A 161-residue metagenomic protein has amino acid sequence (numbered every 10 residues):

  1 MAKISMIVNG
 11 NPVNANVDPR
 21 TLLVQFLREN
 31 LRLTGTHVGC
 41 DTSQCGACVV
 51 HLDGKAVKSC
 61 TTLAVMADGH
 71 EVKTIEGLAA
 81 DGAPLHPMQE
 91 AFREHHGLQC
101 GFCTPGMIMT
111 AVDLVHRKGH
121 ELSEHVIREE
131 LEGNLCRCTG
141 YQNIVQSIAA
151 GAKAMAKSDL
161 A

Functional and structural regions predicted by a protein language model:
M1-A161: Signature of N-terminal electron-transfer/Fe-S-associated modules in redox systems
